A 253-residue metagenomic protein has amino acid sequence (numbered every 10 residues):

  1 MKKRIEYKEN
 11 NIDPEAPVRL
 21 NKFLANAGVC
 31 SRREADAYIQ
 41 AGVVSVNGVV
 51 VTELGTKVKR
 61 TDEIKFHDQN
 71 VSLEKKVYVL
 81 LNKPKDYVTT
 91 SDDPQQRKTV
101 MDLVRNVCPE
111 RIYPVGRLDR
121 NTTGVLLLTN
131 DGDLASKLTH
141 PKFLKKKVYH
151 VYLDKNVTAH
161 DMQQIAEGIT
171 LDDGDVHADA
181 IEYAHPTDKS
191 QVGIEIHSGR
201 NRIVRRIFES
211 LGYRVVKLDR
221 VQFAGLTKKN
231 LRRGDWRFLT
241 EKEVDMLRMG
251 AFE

Functional and structural regions predicted by a protein language model:
K2-E253: Basic, flexible Lys/Arg- and Gly-enriched helix-loop patches that mediate nucleic-acid binding at interfaces with rRNA
